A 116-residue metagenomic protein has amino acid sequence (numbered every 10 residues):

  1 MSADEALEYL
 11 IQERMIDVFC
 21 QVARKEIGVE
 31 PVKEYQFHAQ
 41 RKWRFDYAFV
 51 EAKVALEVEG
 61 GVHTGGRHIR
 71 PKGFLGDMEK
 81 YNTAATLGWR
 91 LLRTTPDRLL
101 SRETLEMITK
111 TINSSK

Functional and structural regions predicted by a protein language model:
M1-K116: Nucleic-acid endo/exonuclease domains
